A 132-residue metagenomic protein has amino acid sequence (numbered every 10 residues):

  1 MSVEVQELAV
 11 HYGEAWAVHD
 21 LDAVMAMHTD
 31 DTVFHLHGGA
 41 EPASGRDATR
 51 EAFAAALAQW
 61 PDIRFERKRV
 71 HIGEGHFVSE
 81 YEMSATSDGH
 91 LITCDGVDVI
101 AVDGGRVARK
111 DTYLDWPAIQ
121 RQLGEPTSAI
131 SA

Functional and structural regions predicted by a protein language model:
V3, V18-E74: A solvent-exposed, acidic/Ser-Thr-rich amphipathic alpha-helical stretch
Y12, V24-M25, T32, G45 (+5 more regions): Hydrophobic pocket/interface hotspot
H28, M83-A85, L114: Short beta-strand segments enriched in hydrophobic/aromatic residues within well-folded beta-rich domains
Q59, S84-T93: Short, cysteine-centered beta-strand-loop-beta hairpins and adjacent loop/turn segments enriched in charged/polar
R64-F65, I92-D98: Short, surface-exposed coil-to-beta transition loops
E74-M83: A short hydrophobic beta-strand element
D111-A132: Low-complexity, intrinsically disordered terminal/linker segments enriched in charged and Gly/Pro repeats
